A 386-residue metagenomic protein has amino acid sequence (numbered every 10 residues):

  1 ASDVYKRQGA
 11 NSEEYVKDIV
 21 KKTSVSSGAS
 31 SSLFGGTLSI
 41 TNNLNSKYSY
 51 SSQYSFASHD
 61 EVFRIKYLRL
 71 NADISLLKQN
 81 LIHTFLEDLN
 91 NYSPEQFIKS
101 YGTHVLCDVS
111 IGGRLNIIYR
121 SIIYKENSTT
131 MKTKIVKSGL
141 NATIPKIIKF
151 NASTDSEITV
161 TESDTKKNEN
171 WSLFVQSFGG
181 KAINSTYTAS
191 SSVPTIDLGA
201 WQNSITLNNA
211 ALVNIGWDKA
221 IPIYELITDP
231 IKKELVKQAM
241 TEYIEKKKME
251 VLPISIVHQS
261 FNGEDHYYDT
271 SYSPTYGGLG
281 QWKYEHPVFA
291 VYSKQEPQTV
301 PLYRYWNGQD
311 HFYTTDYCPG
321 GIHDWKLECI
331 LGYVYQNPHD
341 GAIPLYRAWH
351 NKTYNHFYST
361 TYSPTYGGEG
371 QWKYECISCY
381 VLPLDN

Functional and structural regions predicted by a protein language model:
S2-P253: Membrane-permeabilization and membrane-interfacing ectodomains
L252-N386: Extracellular glycan-binding segments that recognize GlcNAc-based cell-wall polysaccharides
